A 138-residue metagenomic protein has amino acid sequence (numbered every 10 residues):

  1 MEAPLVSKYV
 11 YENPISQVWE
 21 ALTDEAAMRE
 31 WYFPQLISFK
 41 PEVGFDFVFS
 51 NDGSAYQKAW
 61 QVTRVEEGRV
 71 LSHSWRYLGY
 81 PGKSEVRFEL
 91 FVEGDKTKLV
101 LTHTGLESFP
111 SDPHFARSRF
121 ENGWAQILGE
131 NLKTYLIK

Functional and structural regions predicted by a protein language model:
M1-S38: Hydrophobic ligand-binding cavity/cleft-lining segments
E2-A3, V43, S54, G82: Residue-level preference for beta-strand/loop junctions
P4, S16, F47-V48, Q57-Q61 (+2 more regions): Charge-dense, helix-prone N-terminal extensions
K8-E12, V48-S50, Q61, E89: Generic structural detector for well-ordered beta-strands
V18-W19, M28, F47, V62 (+4 more regions): Hydrophobic pocket/interface hotspot
S38, G53-K96, T104-E107: Hydrophobic-ligand binding "helix-grip"
K40-D46: Short coil-to-beta transition motif at edge beta-strands of beta-rich domains
G105-K138: A conserved amphipathic terminal alpha-helix motif
